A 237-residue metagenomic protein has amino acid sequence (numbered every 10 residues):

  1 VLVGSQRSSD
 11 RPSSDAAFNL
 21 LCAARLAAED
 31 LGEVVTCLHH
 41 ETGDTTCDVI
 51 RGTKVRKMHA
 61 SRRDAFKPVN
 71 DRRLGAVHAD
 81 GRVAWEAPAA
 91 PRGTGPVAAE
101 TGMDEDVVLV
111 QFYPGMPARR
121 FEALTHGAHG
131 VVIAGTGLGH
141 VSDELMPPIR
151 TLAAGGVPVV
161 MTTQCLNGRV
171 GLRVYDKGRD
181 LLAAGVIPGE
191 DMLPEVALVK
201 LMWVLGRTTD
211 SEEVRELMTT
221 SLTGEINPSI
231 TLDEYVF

Functional and structural regions predicted by a protein language model:
V1-G4, V35-H40, Q111, A134 (+1 more regions): Short beta-strand segments
V1-L2, E122-T125, P148-G155: N-terminal small/polar loop signature for handling phosphorylated ligands or for N-terminal nucleophile
V1-S8, D180-A184: Glycine/charged-rich beta-loop-alpha catalytic/anionic-binding loops adjacent to active sites
S5-G81: Internal gly/pro-rich beta-alpha loop/helix module that stabilizes soluble enzyme cofactors or their anionic handles
Q6-R7, Y113, G137, L166: Catalytic metal-binding/acid-base residues of hydrolase active sites
P12, R120-E122, G171-V174: Short, well-ordered secondary-structure micro-motifs
D48-L138, L222, I226-F237: Accessory alpha-helical/coil subdomains and C-terminal extensions that flank or cap enzyme catalytic cores
L138-F237: C-terminal non-catalytic interaction/assembly regions of soluble proteins
